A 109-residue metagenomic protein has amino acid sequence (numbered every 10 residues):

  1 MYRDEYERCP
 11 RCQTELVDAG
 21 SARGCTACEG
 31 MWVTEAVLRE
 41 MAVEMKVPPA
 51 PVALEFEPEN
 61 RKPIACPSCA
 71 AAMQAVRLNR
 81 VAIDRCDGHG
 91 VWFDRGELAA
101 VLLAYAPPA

Functional and structural regions predicted by a protein language model:
M1-E15, A53, P107-A109: Intrinsic N-terminal pre-sequences and regulatory tails
R3, E35-P63: A low-complexity, Ser/Thr/Gly/Pro-enriched, surface-exposed linker/loop concept that marks segments flanking
Y6, A22, G30, P63 (+1 more regions): Residues immediately within or flanking Cys/His clusters that coordinate Zn2+ in small zinc-binding modules
C9-C12, C25-C28, C66-C69, R85-C86: Short cysteine-rich clusters marking metal-coordination/redox-active sites
E15, C28-M31, A72, H89-W92: Cys/His-rich metal-chelating microdomains
R23, I83-C86, L98-A100: A generic structured-segment signal
M31-V47, V91-P107: Short metal-binding segments enriched for Cys and/or His
P51-V91: Short, solvent-exposed interaction modules
